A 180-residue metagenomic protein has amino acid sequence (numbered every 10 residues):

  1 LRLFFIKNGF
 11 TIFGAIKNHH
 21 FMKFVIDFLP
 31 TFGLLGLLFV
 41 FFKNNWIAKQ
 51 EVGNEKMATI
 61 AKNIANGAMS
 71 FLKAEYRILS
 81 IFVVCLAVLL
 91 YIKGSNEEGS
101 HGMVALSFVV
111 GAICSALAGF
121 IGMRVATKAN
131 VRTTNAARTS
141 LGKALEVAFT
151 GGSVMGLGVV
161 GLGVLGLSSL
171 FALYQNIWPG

Functional and structural regions predicted by a protein language model:
L1-F21: Short, Lys/Arg-enriched N-terminal segments with co-localized hydrophobic residues within the first ~10-30 amino acids
K17, F21-G180: Hydrophobic packing and interface segments
